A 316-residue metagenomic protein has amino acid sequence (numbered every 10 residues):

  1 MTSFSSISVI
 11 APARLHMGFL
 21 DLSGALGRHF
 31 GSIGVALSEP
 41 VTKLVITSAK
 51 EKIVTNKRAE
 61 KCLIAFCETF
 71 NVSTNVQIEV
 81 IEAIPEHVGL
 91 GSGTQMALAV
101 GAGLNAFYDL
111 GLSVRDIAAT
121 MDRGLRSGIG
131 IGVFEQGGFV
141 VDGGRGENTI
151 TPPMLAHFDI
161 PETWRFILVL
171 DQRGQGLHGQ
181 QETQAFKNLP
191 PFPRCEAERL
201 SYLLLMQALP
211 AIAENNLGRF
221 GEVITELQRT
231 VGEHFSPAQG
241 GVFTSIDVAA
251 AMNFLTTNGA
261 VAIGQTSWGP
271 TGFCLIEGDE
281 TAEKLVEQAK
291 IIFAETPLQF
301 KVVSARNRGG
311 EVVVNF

Functional and structural regions predicted by a protein language model:
M1-I10, H16-G18, G24-H29, S113-V261 (+1 more regions): ATP-dependent small-molecule kinase catalytic core of the GHMP/sugar-kinase superfamily and closely related
M1-L90, N105-V114, L125, N307-G309 (+1 more regions): ATP-binding N-lobe of GHMP and related small-molecule kinases
K57-E60, L98, Y202, E283: Short, well-ordered alpha-helical segments
Q77-E79, F273, K301: A structural signal for isolated positions on well-ordered beta-strands in alpha/beta enzyme cores
L90-V114, V133-G144: DPxDG-like acidic metal-binding loop motif
P270: Conserved glycine-rich beta-strand-loop-beta hairpin in the small C-terminal domain of fold type I
